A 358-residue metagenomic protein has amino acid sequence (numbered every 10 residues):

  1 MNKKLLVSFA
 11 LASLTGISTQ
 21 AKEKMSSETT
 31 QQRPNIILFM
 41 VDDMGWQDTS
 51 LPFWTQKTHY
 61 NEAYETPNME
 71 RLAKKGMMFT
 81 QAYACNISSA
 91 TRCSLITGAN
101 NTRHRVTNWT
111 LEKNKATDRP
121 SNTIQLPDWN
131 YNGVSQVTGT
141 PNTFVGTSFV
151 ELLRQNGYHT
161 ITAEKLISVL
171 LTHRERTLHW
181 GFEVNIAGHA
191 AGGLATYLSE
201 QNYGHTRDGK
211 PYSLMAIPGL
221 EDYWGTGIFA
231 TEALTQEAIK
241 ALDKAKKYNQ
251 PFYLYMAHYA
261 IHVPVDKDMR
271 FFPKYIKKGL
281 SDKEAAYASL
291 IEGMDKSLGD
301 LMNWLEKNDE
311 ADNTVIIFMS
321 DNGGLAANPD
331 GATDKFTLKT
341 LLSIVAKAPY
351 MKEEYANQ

Functional and structural regions predicted by a protein language model:
S8-G16: Bacterial N-terminal signal peptides
A21-E23: Boundary at the C-terminal end of the N-terminal hydrophobic targeting segment
Q32-I37, K74-T80, R103, Q155-I161 (+3 more regions): Loop/turn elements at helix/coil->beta-strand transitions in domains of secreted/extracellular proteins
L38-F39, W46-T147, L152, W180 (+3 more regions): Active-site segment of extracytoplasmic enzymes that catalyze sulfate/phosphate-ester chemistry
F53, M78-A99, T107-N114, T162-R174 (+3 more regions): Short, solvent-exposed turn/loop segments enriched in Gly/Ser/Thr/Pro and often Arg
K75, I96, G193-Y197, D208-G209 (+3 more regions): Substrate-binding rim/cap in mid-to-C-terminal beta-strand-loop elements of soluble/periplasmic
L111-H159, L166-F252, H258-A288: Formylglycine-dependent
P251, A257-H258, G293-G331: Metal-dependent active-site segment of extracytoplasmic phospho-/sulfohydrolases and closely related
